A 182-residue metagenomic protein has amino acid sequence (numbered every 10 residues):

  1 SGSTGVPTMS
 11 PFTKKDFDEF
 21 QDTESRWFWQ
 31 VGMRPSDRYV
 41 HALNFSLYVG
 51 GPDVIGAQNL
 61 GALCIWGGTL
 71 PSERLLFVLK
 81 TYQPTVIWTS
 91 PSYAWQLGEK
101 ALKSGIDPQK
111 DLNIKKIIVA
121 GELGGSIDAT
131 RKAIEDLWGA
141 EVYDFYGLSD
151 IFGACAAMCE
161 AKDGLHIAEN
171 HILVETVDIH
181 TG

Functional and structural regions predicted by a protein language model:
S1-E19: Conserved AMP-binding A3 loop
S1-S3, Y39, I87, G147: Conserved S/T- and glycine-rich ATP-binding loop of Class I adenylate-forming
K14-F17, N44-S46, S92: Short glycine-enriched loops at secondary-structure junctions
F17-Q30, L97-P108: Short, composition-biased local secondary-structure segments
F20-R38, P71-P84: Conserved ATP-dependent adenylate/AMP-binding module captured primarily in the ANL superfamily
E24-A62: Conserved AMP-binding loop of ANL adenylate-forming enzymes
L60-G182: Active-site glycine/GP-rich loop and adjacent strand/helix microenvironment that borders small-molecule binding pockets
